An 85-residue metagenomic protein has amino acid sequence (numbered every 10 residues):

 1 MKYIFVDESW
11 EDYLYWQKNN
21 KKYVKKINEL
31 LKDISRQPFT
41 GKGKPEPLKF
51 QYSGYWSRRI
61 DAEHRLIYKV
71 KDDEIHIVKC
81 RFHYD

Functional and structural regions predicted by a protein language model:
K2-I4, E8-K25, K49, S57-R65 (+1 more regions): Enriched for short, Lys/Arg-rich terminal
V24-K32: PIN-domain endoribonuclease scaffold, especially VapC-family toxins
K32-R59: A short, surface-exposed loop/turn module that caps and links secondary-structure elements
